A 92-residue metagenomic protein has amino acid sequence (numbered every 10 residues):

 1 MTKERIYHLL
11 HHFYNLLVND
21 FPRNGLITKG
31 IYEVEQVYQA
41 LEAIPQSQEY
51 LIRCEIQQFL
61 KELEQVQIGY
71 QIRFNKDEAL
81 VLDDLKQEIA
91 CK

Functional and structural regions predicted by a protein language model:
M1-E35, L85: Short terminal alpha-helical segments
L9-H12, E33-A40, E55, F59-E62: Amphipathic, well-ordered alpha-helical segments in soluble domains
Y14, V18, Q39-E42, E64 (+1 more regions): Alpha-helical repeat scaffolds in large eukaryotic proteins
V18-K29, P45-R53, I68-K76: Charged, low-complexity interaction regions
E35-Q48, K86-Q87: Flexible loop/turn and low-complexity linker elements, especially glycine-anchored beta turns and charged/proline-rich
Q58-K92: Amphipathic alpha-helical binding modules
